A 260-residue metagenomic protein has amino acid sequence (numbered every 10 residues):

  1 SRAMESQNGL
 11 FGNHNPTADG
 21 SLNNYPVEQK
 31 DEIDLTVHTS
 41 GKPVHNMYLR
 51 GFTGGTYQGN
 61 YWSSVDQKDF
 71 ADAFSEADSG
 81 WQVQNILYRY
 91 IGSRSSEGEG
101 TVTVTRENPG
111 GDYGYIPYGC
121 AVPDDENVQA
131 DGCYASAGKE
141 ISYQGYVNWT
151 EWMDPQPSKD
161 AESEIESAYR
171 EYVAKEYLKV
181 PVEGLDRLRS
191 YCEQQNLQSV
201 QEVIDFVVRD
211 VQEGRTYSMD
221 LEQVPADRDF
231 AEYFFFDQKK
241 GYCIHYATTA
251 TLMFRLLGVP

Functional and structural regions predicted by a protein language model:
S1-P260: Helix-boundary/low-complexity linker signature
